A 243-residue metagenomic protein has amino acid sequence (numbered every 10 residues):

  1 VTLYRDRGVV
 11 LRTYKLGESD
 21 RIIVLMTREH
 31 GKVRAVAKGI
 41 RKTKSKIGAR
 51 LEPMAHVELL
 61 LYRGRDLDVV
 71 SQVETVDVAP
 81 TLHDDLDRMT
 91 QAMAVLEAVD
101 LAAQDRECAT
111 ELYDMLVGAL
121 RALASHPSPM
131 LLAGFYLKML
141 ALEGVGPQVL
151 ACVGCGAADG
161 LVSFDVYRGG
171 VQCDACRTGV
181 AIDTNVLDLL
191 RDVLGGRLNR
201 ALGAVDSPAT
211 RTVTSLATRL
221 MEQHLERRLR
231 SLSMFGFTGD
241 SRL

Functional and structural regions predicted by a protein language model:
V1-I22, T27-L243: Non-catalytic alpha-helical scaffolds and adjoining flexible linkers that form interface surfaces for assembly
